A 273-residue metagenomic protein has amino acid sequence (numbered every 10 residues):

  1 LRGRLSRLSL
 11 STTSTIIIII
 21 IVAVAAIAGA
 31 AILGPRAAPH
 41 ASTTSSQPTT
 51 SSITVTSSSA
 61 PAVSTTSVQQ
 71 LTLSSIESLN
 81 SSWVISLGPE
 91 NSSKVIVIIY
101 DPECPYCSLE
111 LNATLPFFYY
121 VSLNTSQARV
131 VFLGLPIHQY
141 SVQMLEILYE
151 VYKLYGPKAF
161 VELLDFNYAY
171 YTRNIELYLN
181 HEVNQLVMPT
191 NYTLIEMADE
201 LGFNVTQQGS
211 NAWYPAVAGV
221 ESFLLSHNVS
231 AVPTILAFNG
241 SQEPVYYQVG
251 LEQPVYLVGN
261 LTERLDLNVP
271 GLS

Functional and structural regions predicted by a protein language model:
L1-S67, S273: Secretory targeting signatures
I16-V24, A128, V217, V229-V232: Hydrophobic aliphatic residue packing
P48-T56, V63-T65, Q70, N80 (+12 more regions): N-linked glycosylation sites
T72-S74, S222: Active-site-adjacent structural elements in enzyme catalytic domains
I76-K94: A short beta-strand-turn-helix
S81-I85, L115-P116, E221-S222: A generic local structural motif
V97-P102, S108-D199, L225-S230, E252: Structural alpha/beta surface segment adjacent to cysteine/selenocysteine redox centers across thiol/disulfide enzymes
L111-N112, Y119, Q185-S273: C-terminal cap of thioredoxin/glutaredoxin-like
